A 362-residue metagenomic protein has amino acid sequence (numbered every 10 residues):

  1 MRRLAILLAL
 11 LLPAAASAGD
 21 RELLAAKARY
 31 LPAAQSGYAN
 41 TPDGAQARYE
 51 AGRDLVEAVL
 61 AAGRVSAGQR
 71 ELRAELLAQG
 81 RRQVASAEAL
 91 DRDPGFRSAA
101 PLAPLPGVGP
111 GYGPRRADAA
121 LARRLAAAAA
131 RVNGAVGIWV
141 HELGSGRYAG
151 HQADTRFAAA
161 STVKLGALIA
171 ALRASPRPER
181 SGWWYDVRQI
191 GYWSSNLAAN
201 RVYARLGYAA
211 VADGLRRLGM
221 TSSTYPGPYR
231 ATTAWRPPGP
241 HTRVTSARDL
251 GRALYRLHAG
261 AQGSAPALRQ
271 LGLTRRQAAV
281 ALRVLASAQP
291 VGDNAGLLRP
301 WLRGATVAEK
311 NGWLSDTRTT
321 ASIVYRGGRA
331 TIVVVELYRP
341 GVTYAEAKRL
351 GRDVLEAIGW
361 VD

Functional and structural regions predicted by a protein language model:
R2-A18: Secretory targeting and sorting signals
A18-G19, L60, R64-H151, S175-R177 (+1 more regions): N-terminal leader/targeting segments and the immediately adjacent pre-domain N-terminus
G19-D43: Immediate post-signal-peptide N-terminus of mature secreted/exported proteins
G37-P42, V108-R115, G150-A158, P176-R177 (+5 more regions): Second-shell loop/turn segments in exported
T41-A67: Amphipathic, non-membrane alpha-helical rod segments
G80, R97-A126, V132, A261-S287 (+2 more regions): Structured C-terminal helix/loop/strand segments within mature extracytoplasmic catalytic/sensor domains
G146, R156-E179, I190, V333: Active-site SXXK
Y203-L268: Mid-domain, small-residue-enriched loop/turn segments at the edges of structured enzyme/sensor domains
